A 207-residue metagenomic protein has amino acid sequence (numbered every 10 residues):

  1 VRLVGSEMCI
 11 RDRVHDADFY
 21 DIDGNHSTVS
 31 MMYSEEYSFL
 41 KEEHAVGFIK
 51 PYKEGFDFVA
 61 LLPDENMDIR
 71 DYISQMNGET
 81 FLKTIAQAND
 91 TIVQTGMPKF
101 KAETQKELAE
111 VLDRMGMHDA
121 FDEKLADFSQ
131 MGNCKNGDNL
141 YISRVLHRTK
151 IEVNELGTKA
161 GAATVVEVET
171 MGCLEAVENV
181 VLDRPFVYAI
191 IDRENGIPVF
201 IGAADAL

Functional and structural regions predicted by a protein language model:
S6-E7, R11-L207: Hydrophobic-core positions in well-structured secondary-structure elements of globular domains
